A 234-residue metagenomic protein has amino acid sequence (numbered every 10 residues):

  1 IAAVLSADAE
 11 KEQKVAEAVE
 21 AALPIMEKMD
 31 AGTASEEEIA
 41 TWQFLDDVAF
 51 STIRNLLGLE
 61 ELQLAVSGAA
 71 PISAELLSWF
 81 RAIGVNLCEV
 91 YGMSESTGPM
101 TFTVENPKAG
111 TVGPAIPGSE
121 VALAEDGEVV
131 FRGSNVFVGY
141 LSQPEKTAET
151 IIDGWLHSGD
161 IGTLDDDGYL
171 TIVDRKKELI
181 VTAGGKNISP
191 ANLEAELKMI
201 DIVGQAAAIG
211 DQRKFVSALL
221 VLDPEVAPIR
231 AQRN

Functional and structural regions predicted by a protein language model:
I1-P107, E120, V203-G204: Gly/Ser/Thr-rich phosphate-binding loop
I72-E75, E95-P99, F137-G139, L164 (+4 more regions): Flexible loop/turn segments at secondary-structure boundaries
F80, V121, G168, L197 (+1 more regions): Residue-level signal for inorganic ion chemistry
F102-N106, E145-K146, V221-L222: Short low-complexity, flexible loop/linker segments enriched in glycine and/or proline with clustered acidic
A115-T182: Conserved ATP-binding/catalytic segment of the ANL
S119, N192, D201: Phosphate/diphosphate-binding loops
V136, I151, Y169-K198, V226-N234: Adenylate-forming
I161, D166, I200-E225: C-terminal boundary motif of the adenylate-forming
